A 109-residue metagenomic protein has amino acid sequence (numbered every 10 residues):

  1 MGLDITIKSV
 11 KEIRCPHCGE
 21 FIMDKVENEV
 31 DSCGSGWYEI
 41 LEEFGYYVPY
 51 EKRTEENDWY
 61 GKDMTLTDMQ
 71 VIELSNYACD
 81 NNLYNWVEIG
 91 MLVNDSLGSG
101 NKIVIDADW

Functional and structural regions predicted by a protein language model:
M1-K102, D108-W109: Acidic (Asp/Glu-rich) sequence patches and key acidic residues that form negatively charged surfaces used
